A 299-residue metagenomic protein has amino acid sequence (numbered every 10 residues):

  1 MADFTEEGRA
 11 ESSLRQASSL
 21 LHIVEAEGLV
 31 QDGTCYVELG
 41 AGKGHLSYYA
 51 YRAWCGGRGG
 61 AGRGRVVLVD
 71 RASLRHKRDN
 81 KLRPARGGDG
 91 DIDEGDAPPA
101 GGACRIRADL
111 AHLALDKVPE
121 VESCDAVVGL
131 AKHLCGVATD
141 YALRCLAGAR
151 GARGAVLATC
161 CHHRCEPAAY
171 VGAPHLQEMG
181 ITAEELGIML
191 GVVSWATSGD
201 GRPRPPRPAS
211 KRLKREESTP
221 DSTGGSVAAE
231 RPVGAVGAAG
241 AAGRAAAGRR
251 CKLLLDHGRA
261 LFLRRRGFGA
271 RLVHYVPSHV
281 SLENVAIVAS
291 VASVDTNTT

Functional and structural regions predicted by a protein language model:
M1-T299: Class I S-adenosyl-L-methionine
